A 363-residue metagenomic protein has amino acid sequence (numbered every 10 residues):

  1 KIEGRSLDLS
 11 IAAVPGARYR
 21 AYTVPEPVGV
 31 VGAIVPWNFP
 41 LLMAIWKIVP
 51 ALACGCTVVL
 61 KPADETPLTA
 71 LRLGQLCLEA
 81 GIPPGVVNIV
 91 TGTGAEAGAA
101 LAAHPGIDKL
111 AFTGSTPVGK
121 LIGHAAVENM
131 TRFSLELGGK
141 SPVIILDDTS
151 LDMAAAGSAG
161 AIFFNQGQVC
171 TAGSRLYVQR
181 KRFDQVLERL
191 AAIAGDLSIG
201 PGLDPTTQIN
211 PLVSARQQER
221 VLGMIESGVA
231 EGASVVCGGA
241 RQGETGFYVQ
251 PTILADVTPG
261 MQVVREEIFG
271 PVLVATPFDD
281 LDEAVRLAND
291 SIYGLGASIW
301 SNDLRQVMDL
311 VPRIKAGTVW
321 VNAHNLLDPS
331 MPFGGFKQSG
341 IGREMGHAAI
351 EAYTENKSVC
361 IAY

Functional and structural regions predicted by a protein language model:
K1-S6: Long amphipathic alpha-helix in the N-terminal Rossmann-like dinucleotide-binding domain of NAD(P)-dependent
S10-M153, F278: Rossmann-like NAD(P) dinucleotide-binding subdomain of oxidoreductase/dehydrogenase enzymes
V31-I34, G94-E96, T116-P117, L121 (+11 more regions): Gly/Ser/Thr-rich beta-alpha loop segments that engage phosphate groups in nucleotides
K47, L73, I122, L190 (+2 more regions): Aromatic/hydrophobic pocket-lining residues that form π-stacking "cages" and hydrophobic walls in ligand
P50, A100-L101, G157, S227 (+2 more regions): Well-formed, non-transmembrane alpha-helical positions, independent of function
T57-V59, V235, T318: A short hydrophobic/small-residue beta-strand
I107, I144, S198-I199, I225 (+3 more regions): Conserved C-terminal structural/oligomerization subdomain of aldehyde/semialdehyde dehydrogenase
K109, P117-T258, L287, V321: ALDH superfamily catalytic-core signature
